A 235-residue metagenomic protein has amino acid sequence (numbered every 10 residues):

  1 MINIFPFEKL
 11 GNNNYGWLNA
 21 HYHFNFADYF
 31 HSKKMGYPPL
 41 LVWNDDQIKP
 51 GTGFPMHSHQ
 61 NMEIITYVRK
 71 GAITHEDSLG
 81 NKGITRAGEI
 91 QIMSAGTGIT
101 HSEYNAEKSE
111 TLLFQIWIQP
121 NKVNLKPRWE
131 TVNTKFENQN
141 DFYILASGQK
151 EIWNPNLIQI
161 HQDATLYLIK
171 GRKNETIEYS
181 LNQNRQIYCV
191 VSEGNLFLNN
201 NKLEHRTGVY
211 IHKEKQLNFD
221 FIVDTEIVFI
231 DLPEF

Functional and structural regions predicted by a protein language model:
M1-F235: Jelly-roll (double-stranded beta-helix
